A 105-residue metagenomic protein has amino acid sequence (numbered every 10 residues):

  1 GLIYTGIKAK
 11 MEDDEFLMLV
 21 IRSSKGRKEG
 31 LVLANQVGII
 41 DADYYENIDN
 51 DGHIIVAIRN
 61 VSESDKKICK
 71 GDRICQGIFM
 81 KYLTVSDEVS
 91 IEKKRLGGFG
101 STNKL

Functional and structural regions predicted by a protein language model:
G1-K70, I74-K81: Compact, glycine-rich, soluble single-domain proteins
R73, Y82-L105: Helix-rich terminal scaffold detector
